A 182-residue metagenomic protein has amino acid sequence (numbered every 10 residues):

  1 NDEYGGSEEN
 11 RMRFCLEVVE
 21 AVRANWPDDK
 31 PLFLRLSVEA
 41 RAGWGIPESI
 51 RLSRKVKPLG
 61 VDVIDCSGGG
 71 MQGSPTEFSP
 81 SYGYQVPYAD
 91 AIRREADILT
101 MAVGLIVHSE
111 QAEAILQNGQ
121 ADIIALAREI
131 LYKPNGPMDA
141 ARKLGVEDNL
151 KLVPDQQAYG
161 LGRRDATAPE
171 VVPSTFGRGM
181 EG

Functional and structural regions predicted by a protein language model:
N1-G182: Flavin-dependent oxidoreductase catalytic cores
